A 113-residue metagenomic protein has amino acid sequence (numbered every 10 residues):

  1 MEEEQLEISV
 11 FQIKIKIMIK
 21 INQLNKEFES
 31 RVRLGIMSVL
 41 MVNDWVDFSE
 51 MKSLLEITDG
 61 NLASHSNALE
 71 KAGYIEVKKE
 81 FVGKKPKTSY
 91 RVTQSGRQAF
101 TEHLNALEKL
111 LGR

Functional and structural regions predicted by a protein language model:
E2-I21, R97-R113: Amphipathic alpha-helical dimerization/coiled-coil segments that flank or bridge DNA-binding/regulatory modules
I19-N61, V82, S89: N-terminal helix-turn-helix DNA-binding core of bacterial DNA-binding proteins
S66-N67: Short, hydrophobic-biased segments on the C-terminal half of alpha helices that form "recognition helices"
V82-T101: Basic, amphipathic "hinge/linker" alpha-helix immediately C-terminal to the N-terminal HTH DNA-binding motif
